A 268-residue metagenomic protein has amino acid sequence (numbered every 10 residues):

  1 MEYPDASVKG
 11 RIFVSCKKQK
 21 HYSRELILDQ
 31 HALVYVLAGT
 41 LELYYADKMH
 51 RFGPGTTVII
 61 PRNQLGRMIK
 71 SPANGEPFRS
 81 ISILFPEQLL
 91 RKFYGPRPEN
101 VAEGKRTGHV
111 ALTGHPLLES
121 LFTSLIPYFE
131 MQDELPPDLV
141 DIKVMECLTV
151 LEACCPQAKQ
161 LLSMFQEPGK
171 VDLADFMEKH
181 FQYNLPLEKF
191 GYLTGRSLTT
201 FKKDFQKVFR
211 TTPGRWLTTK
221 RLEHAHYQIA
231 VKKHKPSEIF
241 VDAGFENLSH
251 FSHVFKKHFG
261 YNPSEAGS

Functional and structural regions predicted by a protein language model:
M1-V8, M131: A short, N-terminal "cap"/entry segment at the start of jelly-roll beta-barrel domains of the cupin/DSBH fold
A6-A102: N-terminal regulatory/effector-sensing and dimerization cores that precede helix-turn-helix DNA-binding domains
I69, K92-F93, F176, W216 (+1 more regions): Residues that scaffold the ATP/ADP-binding catalytic core of kinase and kinase-like folds
P98-M145, D175: Amphipathic alpha-helical segments enriched in hydrophobic/aromatic residues interleaved with Lys/Arg
L117, L121, K143, F165-L173 (+2 more regions): N-terminal positioning helix adjacent to the helix-turn-helix/winged-helix DNA-binding module
S124-P136, T149-K159, L173-P186, D204-F205 (+4 more regions): Basic, amphipathic alpha-helical hairpins
A153-C155, H180, N184-L222, E238-S268: Basic/polar phosphate-binding segments, predominantly the helix-turn-helix DNA-binding elements of transcriptional
